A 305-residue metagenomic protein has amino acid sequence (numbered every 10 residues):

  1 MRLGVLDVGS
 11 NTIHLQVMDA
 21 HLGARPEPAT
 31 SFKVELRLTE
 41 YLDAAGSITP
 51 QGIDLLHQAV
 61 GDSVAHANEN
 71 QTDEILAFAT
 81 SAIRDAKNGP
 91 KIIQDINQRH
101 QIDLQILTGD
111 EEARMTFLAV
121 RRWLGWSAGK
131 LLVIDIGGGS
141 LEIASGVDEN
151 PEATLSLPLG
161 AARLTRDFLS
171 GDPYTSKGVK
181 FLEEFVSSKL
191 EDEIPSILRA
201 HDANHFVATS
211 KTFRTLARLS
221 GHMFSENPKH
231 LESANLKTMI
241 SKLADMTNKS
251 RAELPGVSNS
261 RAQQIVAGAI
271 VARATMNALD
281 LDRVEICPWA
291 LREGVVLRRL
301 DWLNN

Functional and structural regions predicted by a protein language model:
M1-E27: N-terminal basic/disordered segments at the start of proteins
L3, V17, Y41-T72, T80-K130 (+1 more regions): Helical "lid/coupling" subdomains associated with nucleotide-phosphate turnover
S10, G138, K211-R214: Short, glycine/acidic-enriched loop or turn micro-motifs at the edges of active sites
L22-R37, L42, G61, A67-N68: Conserved ATP-binding subdomain of kinase catalytic cores across diverse folds
A77: Dinucleotide-binding Rossmann-like beta1-alpha1 core, especially the glycine-rich loop that anchors the ADP
G139-S145: Acidic, divalent-metal-coordinating active-site segment for phosphoryl/phosphodiester hydrolysis, typified by short
